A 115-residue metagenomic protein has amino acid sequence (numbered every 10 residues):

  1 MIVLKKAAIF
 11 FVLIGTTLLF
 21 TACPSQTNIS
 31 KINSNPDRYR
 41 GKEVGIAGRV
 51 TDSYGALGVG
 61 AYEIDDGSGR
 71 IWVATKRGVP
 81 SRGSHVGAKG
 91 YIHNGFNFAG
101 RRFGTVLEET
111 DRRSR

Functional and structural regions predicted by a protein language model:
M1-C23: Sec-dependent bacterial lipoprotein signal peptides
L19-R115: OB-fold and OB-like single-stranded nucleic-acid-recognition modules and their adjacent interaction interfaces
